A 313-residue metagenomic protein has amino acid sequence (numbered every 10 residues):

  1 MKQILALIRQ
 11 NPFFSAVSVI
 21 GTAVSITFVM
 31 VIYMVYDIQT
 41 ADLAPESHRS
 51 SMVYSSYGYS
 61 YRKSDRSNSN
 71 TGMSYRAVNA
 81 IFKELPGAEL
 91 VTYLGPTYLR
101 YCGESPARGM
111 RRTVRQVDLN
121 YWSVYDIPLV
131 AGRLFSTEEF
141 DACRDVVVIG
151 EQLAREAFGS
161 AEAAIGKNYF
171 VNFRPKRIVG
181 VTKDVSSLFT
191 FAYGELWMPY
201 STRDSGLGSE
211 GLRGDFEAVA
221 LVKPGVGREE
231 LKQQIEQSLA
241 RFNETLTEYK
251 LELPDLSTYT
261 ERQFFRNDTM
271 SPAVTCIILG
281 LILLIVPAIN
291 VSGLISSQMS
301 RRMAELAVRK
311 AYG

Functional and structural regions predicted by a protein language model:
M1-R9, A77-I81: A short amphipathic helical element positioned immediately N-terminal to and/or at the very start of a transmembrane
I4, V19-A23, I278-L284: Residue-level signature of the transmembrane alpha-helical core of multi-pass small-molecule transporters
L5-F13, V17, I289-G313: Intracellular coupling helices
Q10-T40, P287: Short, strongly hydrophobic transmembrane alpha-helices
Y33-A163, F170-K176: Structured, solvent-exposed hinge/loop segments at the ends of secondary-structure elements
M34-Y36, A41, E46, N70 (+9 more regions): Hydrophobic alpha-helices of bacterial signal-transduction systems
N120-L134, D145-R266: Mid-to-C-terminal secondary-structure elements that act as membrane-proximal/extracytoplasmic interface segments
F265-I282: N-terminal membrane-entry
